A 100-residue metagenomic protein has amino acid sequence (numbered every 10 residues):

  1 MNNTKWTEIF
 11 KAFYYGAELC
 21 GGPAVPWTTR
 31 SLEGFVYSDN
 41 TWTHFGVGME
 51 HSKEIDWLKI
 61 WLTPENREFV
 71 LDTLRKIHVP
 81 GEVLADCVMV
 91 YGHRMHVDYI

Functional and structural regions predicted by a protein language model:
M1-C87, H93-I100: Structured alpha/beta or helical-core interaction and ligand-binding surfaces enriched in interleaved
